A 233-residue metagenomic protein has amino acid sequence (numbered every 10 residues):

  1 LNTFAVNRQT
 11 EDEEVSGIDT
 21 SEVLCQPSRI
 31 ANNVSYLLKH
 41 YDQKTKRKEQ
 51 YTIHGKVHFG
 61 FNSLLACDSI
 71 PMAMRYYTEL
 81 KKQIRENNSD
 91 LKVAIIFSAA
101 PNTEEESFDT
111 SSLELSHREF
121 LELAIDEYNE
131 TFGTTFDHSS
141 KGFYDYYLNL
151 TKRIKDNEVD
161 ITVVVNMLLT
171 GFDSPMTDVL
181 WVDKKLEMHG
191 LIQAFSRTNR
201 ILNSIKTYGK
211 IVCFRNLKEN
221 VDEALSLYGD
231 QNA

Functional and structural regions predicted by a protein language model:
L1-V15: Interdomain hinge/linker at the junction between the two RecA-like core domains of SF2 helicases
T3-V6, V93-I95, I211: Conserved beta-strand scaffold positions in the cores of enzyme catalytic domains, especially in NTP/NDP-utilizing
V6, D42-K46, K81, R85 (+2 more regions): Non-catalytic alpha-helical coupling and interface elements of nucleotide-dependent molecular machines and regulators
E13, N88, S204-T207: A generic structural signal for short, non-catalytic loop/turn and secondary-structure boundary residues
S21-I161: Conserved C-terminal RecA-like helicase domain
S98-N232: Conserved RecA-like P-loop NTPase helicase motor core
